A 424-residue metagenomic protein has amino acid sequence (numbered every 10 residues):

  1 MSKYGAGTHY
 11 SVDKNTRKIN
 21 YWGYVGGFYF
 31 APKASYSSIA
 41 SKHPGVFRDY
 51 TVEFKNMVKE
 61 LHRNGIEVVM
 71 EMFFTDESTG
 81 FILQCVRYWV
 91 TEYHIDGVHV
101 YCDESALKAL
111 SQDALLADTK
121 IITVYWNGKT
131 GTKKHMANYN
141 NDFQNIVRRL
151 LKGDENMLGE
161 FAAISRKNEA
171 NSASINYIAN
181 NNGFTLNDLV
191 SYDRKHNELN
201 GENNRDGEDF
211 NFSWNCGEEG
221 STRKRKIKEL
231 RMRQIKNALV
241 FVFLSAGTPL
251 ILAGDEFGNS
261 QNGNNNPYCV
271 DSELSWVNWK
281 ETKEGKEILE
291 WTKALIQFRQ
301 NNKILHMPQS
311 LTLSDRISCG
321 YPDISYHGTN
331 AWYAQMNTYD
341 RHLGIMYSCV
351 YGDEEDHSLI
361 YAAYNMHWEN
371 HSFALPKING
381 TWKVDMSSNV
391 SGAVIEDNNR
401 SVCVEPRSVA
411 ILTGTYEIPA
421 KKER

Functional and structural regions predicted by a protein language model:
M1, Y29, E71: Conserved hydrophobic/aromatic pocket- or pore-lining residues that grip, position, or stack substrates in active sites
M1-S2, Y101, S348: Conserved residues at the C-terminal ends of beta-strands
M1-Y21, G183, S191-K195: Carboxylate/His-rich catalytic cores and anion/metal-binding grooves
K3-A6, S35, M72-D76, E104 (+2 more regions): Active-site-proximal loop/turn and secondary-structure-junction residues that shape catalytic pockets, frequently
H9-R63, F74-E92, L199-G220, D271-L274: Aromatic- and acidic-residue-enriched carbohydrate-binding clefts of CAZyme catalytic domains
E53, E60-E67, M72-T130: Active-site neighborhood of glycoside hydrolase catalytic domains
L107, S111-A253, F257-G258, N266-V270 (+7 more regions): Conserved alpha/beta catalytic core and glycan-binding cleft of carbohydrate-active enzymes
T222, K228-M232, K236, F243-I251 (+1 more regions): Carbohydrate-interacting/catalytic domains
